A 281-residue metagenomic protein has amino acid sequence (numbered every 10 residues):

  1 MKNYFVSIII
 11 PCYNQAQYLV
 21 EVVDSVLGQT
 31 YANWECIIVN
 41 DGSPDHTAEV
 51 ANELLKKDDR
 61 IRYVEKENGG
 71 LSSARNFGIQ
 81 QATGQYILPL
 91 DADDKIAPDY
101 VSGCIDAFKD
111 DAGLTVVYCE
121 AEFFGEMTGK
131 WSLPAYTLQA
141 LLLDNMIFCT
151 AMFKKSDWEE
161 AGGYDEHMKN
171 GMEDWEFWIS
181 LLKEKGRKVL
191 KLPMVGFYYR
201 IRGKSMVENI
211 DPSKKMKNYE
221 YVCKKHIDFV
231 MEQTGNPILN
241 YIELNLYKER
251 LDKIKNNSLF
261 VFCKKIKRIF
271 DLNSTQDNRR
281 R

Functional and structural regions predicted by a protein language model:
M1-L27: N-proximal low-complexity "stem/linker" segments adjacent to membrane-targeting elements
Y4-S7, E35, E176: Cell-envelope/extracellular polymer assembly enzymes that use nucleotide-activated donors
N40-E49, G69, D91: A conserved acidic beta->alpha catalytic loop
K66-A82: Glycine-rich, basic loop-to-helix element that forms the pyrophosphate-binding segment of sugar-nucleotide handling
I87: Short aromatic/hydrophobic "clamp" motif used to bind/position activated sugar donors
D99-K130: Conserved donor NDP-sugar-binding/catalytic core segment of glycosyltransferases
Y136-Y221: Conserved nucleotide-sugar donor-binding catalytic segment
E220, K224-R281: Boundary detector for helix-to-coil junctions that initiate low-complexity/charged tails
